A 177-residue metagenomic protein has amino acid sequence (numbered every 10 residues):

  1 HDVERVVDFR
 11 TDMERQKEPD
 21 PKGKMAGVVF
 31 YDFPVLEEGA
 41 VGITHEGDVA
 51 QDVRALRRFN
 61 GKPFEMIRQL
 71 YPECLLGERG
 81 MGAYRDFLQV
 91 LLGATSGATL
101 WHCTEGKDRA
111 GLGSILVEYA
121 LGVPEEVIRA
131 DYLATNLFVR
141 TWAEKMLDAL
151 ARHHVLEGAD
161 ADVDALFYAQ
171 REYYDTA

Functional and structural regions predicted by a protein language model:
H1-L100, E105, L112-A177: Cys-dependent protein tyrosine phosphatase-like superfamily
